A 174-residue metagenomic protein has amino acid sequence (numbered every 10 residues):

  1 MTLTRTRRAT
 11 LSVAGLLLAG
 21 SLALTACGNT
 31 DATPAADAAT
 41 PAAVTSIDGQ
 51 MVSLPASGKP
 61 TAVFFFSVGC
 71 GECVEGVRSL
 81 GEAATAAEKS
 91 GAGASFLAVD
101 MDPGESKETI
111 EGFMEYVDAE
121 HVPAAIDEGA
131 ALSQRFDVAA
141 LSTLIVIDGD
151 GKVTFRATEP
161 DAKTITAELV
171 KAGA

Functional and structural regions predicted by a protein language model:
T2-A14: Bacterial N-terminal signal peptides that target proteins for export
L22-A26: C-terminal motif of bacterial Sec signal peptides marking the signal peptidase cleavage site
C27-S53: N-terminal "domain-start" segment that seeds a small globular fold
V44-S46, P123-E128: Short acidic-hydrophobic, aromatic-tinged amphipathic segments that line or gate anion-handling sites
S53-V74: Short active-site neighborhood of thiol/selenol oxidoreductases, capturing the structured segment around
G58, D118-A119, E128-K171: Thiol/disulfide oxidoreductase modules built on the thioredoxin-like
A62-V63, F96, L144: Hydrophobic beta-strand anchors of alpha/beta hydrolase catalytic cores
V74-V117, E128-A131: Structural microenvironment flanking redox-active thiols in thiol-disulfide oxidoreductases
